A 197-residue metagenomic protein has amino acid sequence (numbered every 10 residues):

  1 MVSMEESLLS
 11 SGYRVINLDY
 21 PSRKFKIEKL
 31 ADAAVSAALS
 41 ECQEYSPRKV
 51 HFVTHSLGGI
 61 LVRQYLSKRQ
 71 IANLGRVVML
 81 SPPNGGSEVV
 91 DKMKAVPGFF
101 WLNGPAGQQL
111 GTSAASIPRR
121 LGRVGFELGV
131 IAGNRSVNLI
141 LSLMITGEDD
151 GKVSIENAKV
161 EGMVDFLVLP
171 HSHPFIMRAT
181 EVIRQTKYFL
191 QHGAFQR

Functional and structural regions predicted by a protein language model:
M1-M4, V182: Short N-terminal amphipathic alpha-helix/helix-capping patch enriched in small hydrophobics with frequent Ser/Thr
S3-E5, L9-L18, I27-G125: Serine-dependent carboxylesterase/thioesterase catalytic core of lipase-like alpha/beta-hydrolase/SGNH enzymes
Y20-F25, P170-P174: Histidine-bearing beta->alpha loop at or near hydrolase active sites
R123-R197: C-terminal catalytic-base region of ester-bond hydrolases, centering on the histidine of the charge-relay
